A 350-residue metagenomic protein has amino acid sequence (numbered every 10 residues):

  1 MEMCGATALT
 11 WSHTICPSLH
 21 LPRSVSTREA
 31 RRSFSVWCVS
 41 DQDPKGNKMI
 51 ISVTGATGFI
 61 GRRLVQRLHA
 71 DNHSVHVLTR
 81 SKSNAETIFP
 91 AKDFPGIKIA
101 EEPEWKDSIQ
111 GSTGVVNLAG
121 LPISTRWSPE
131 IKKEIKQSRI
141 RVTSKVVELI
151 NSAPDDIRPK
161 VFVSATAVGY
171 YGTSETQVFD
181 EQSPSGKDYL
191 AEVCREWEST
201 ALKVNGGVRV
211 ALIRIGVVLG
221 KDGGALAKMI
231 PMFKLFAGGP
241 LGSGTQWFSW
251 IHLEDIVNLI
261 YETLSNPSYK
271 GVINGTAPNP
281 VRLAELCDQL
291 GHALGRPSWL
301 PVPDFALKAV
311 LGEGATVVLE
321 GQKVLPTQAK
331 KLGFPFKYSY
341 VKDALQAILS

Functional and structural regions predicted by a protein language model:
V39, S339-S350: Amphipathic terminal alpha-helices
K45, L259, T263-E313, Q346-L349: Mid/C-terminal beta-alpha module of Rossmann-like enzyme folds, strongest in SDR-family dehydrogenases/epimerases
M49-D71: N-terminal Rossmann NAD(P)H-binding glycine-rich loop of SDR-like oxidoreductase domains
N84, A91-K145: NAD(P)H-binding glycine-rich loop region in Rossmannoid oxidoreductase-like domains and their noncatalytic homologs
E130, S144-D188: Conserved Rossmann-fold NAD(P)-dependent oxidoreductase catalytic core, especially the SDR/UDP-sugar
T166, S199-K221: Conserved beta-loop-beta element that borders a ligand/cofactor-binding pocket
G207, L219-K228, T263-I273: Glycine/proline-rich active-site loop of Rossmann-fold NAD(P)-dependent oxidoreductases
K228-D255, L259: A conserved pocket-lining segment of Rossmann-fold NAD(P)-dependent short-chain dehydrogenase/reductase
